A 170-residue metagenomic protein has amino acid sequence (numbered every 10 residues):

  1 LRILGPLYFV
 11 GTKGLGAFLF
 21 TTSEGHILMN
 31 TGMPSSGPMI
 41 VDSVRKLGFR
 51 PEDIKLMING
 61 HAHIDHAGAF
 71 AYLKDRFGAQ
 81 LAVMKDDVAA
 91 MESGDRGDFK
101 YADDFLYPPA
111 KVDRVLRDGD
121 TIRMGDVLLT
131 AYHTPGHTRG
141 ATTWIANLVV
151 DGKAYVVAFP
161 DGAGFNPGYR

Functional and structural regions predicted by a protein language model:
L1-G5, K100-D104, P109, G125-L129: Short Pro/Gly-enriched beta-strand edge/turn motifs at strand-loop
L1-L47, P51, W144-F165: Conserved beta-strand hairpin/beta-sheet module of binuclear metal-dependent hydrolase folds, prominently
G25, E52-K55, F77-Q80, V127-L129 (+1 more regions): Loop/turn elements at helix/coil->beta-strand transitions in domains of secreted/extracellular proteins
M29-T31, K55-H61, L81-M84, H133-G136 (+1 more regions): Active-site neighborhood of phospho(di)ester-bond hydrolases with catalytic His/Asp-centered motifs
S35-P38, R45-T121, V149: Active-site HxH/HxHxD metal-binding segment of metal-dependent hydrolases
D65, T143-W144: Acidic/hydrophobic-patterned starts of short beta strands in beta-sheet-rich repeat architectures
D120, A131, W144: Anionic-ligand binding region
L129-Y132, G136-A141, D161-G162, Y169-R170: Flexible, glycine-rich surface segments
